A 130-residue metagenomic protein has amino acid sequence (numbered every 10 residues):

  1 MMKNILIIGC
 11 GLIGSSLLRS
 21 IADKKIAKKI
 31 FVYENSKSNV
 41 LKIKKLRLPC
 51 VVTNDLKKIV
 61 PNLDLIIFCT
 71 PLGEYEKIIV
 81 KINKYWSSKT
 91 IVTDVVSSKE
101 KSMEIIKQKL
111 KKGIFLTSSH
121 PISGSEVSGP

Functional and structural regions predicted by a protein language model:
M1-K58: NAD(P)+-binding Rossmann beta1-loop-alpha1 motif at the extreme N-terminus of oxidoreductases
M2, A27, L63, S88-T90 (+1 more regions): A general structural motif
S15-L17, Y75, K101-S102: Short glycine/serine/threonine-rich phosphate/pyrophosphate-binding segments that cradle anionic phosphate groups
N35-S36, T70-P71, V95: Short beta->alpha hinge that forms the Motif I/post-I loop of the SAM-binding pocket
R47-V51, C69, Q108-K112: Short, hinge-like loop/turn segments at secondary-structure boundaries
K57-W86, T90-I91: Rossmann-like NAD(P)-binding element
I78-G129: Rossmann-like NAD(P)(H) cofactor-binding subdomain of soluble oxidoreductases
